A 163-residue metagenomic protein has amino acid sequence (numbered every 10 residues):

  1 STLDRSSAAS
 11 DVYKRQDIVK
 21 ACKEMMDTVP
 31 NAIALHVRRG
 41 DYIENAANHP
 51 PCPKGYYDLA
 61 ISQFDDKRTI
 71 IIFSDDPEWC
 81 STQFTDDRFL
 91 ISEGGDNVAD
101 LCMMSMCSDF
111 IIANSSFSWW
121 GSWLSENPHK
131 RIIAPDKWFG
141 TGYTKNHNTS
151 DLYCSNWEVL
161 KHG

Functional and structural regions predicted by a protein language model:
S1-A9, Y13: Single conserved hydrophobic/aromatic residue that forms the stacking wall/gate of nucleotide- or nucleobase-binding
K14-I18, C52-Y56: Soluble or luminal CAZymes and related metallo-dependent hydrolases
R15-V19, I91-G94: Short gly/ser/thr-rich secondary-structure transition/capping motifs
I18-I33: Nucleotide-sugar donor-binding and catalytic loop/hinge architecture of NDP-sugar-dependent glycosyltransferases
V29-K54, I71-P77: Active-site donor-nucleotide binding/catalytic segment of nucleotide-sugar enzymes
G55-D65: Short hydrophobic signal-anchor/transmembrane segments that target glycosyltransferases and glycosylation machinery
F64-T149: Donor-binding and catalytic core of enzymes assembling or modifying cell-surface/extracellular glycoconjugates
T141-G163: Leloir-type glycosyltransferase catalytic cores
